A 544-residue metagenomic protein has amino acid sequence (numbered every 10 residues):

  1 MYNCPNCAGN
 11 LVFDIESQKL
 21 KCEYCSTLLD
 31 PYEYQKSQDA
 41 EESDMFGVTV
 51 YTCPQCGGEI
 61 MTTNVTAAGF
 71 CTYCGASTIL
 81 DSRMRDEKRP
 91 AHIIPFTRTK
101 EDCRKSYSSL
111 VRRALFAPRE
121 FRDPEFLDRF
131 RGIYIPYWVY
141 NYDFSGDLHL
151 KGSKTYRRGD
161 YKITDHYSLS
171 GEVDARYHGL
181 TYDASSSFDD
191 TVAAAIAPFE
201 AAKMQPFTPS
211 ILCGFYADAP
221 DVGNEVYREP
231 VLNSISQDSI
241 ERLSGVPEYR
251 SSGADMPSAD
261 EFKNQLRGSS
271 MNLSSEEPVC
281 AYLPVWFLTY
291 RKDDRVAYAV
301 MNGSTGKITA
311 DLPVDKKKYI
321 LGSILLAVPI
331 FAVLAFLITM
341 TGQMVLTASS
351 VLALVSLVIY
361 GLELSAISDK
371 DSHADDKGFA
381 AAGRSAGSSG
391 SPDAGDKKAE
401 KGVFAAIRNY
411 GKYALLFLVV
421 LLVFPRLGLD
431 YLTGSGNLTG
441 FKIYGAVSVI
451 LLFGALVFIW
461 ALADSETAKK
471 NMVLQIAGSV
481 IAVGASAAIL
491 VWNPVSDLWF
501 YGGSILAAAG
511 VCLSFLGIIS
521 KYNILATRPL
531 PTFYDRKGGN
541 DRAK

Functional and structural regions predicted by a protein language model:
M1, S17-K19, F46-V50, A68: Residues immediately within or flanking Cys/His clusters that coordinate Zn2+ in small zinc-binding modules
C4-C7, C22-C25, C53-C56, C71-C74: Short cysteine-rich clusters marking metal-coordination/redox-active sites
D14-S17, Y32-Q35, T63-T66, D81-M84: Short Cys/His-rich "knuckle" micro-motifs
S26-E33, C74-S82: Short Cys/His-rich micro-motifs in 6-15 aa windows
K88-R291, K317, P329, I338-A414 (+3 more regions): Charged, low-complexity helical/coil segments in non-catalytic cytosolic or luminal regions
L283-K317: Extended, hydrophilic extramembrane loops/domains of integral membrane proteins
S323-I338, K412-L427, V449-A455, A477-A488 (+1 more regions): Canonical alpha-helical transmembrane segments of integral membrane proteins
A353-S356, G445-L456, I481-S486, D497-N523: Alpha-helical membrane-embedded segments
